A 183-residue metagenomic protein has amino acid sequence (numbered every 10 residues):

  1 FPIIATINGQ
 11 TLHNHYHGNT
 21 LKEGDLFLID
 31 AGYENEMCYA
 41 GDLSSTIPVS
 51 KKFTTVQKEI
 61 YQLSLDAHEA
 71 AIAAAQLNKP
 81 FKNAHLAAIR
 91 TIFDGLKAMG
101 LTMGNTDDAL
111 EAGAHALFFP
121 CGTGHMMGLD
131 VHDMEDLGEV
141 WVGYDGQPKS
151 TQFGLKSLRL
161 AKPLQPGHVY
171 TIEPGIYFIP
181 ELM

Functional and structural regions predicted by a protein language model:
F1-M183: Active-site neighborhoods and metal-handling regions in enzymes and metal-associated proteins
